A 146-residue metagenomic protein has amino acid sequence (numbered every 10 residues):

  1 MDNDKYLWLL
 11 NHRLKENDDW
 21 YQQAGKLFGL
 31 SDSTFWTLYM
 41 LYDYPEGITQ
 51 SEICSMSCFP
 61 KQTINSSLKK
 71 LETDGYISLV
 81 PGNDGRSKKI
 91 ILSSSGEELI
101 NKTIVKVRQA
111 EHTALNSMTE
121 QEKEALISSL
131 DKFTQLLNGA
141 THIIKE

Functional and structural regions predicted by a protein language model:
M1, Q121-E146: C-terminal regulatory/oligomerization modules of transcriptional regulators
M1-F28: N-terminal leader segment of winged-helix/HTH proteins
Y6, S33-T34, T49, S95 (+1 more regions): N-terminal positioning helix adjacent to the helix-turn-helix/winged-helix DNA-binding module
L9, W20, W36-M40, E98 (+1 more regions): Pre-recognition alpha-helix immediately N-terminal to the DNA-recognition helix within helix-turn-helix or winged-helix
D19-T63: N-terminal helix-turn-helix DNA-binding core of bacterial DNA-binding proteins
F28-S31, T63-S66, K70, T119 (+1 more regions): Short glycine/proline-centered loop/turn elements that form peptide/ligand docking sites
K69-S128: Charged, amphipathic alpha-helical coiled-coil/dimerization segments
